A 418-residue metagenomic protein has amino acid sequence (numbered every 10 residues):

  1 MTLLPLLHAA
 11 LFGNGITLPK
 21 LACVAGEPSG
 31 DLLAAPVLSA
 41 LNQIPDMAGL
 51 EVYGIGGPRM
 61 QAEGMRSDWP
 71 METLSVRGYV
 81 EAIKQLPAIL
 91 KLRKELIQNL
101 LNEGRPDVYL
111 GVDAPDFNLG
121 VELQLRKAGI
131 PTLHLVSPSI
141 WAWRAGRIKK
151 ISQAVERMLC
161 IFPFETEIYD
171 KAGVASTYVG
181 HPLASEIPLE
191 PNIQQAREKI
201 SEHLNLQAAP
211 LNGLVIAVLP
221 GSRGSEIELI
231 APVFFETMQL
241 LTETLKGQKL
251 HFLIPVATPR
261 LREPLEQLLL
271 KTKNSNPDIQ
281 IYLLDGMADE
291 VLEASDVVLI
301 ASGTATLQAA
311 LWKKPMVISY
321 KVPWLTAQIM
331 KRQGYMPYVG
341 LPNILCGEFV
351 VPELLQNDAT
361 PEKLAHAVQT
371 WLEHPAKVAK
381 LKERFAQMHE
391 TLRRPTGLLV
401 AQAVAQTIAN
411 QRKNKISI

Functional and structural regions predicted by a protein language model:
M1-I418: Nucleotide-activated sugar donor-binding and catalytic core shared by glycosyltransferases and related lipid-linked
